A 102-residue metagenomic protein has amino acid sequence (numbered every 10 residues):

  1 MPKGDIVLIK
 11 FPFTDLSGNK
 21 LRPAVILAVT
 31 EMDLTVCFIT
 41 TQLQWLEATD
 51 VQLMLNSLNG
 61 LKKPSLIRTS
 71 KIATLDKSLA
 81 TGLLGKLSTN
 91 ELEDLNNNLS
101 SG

Functional and structural regions predicted by a protein language model:
P12-L16: Short, charged beta-turn/beta-strand-edge "cap" motif at the junction between a beta-strand and an adjacent loop
S17-K20, I26-S57: Compact nucleic-acid interaction/catalytic patches
P23-A24, R68: Short hydrophobic/aromatic-rich motifs at helix boundaries and adjacent loops
L58-G102: C-terminal terminal-subdomain/extension
